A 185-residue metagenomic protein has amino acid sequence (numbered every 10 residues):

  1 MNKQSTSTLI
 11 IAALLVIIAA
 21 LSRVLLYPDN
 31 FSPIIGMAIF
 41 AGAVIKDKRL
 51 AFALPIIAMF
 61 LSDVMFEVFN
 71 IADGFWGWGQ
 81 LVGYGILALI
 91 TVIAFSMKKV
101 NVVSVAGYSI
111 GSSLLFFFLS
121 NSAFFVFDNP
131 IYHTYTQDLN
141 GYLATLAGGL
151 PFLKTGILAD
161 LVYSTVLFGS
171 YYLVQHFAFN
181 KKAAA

Functional and structural regions predicted by a protein language model:
M1-Q4, F177-A185: Short, charged juxtamembrane terminal tails flanking transmembrane helices
N2-V44, R49-L50: Hydrophobic transmembrane alpha-helices
L9-L14, R49-A53, L81-G85, A106-I110 (+1 more regions): Hydrophobic alpha-helical transmembrane segments
L15, A51-L61, V105-L114, L167 (+1 more regions): Central hydrophobic cores of alpha-helical transmembrane segments in multi-pass integral membrane proteins
V16-V24, I56-F69, S113-S122: Aromatic-anchored segments of alpha-helical transmembrane domains
L21, A41-R49, L89-V100, S170-A178: Structural signal for the C-terminal ends of transmembrane alpha-helices and the immediately following loop
A72-F117: Short helix-perturbing small/polar motifs within transmembrane alpha-helices
N101-H176, N180-K181: Membrane-embedded alpha-helical hairpins and interfacial helices in multi-pass inner-membrane proteins
